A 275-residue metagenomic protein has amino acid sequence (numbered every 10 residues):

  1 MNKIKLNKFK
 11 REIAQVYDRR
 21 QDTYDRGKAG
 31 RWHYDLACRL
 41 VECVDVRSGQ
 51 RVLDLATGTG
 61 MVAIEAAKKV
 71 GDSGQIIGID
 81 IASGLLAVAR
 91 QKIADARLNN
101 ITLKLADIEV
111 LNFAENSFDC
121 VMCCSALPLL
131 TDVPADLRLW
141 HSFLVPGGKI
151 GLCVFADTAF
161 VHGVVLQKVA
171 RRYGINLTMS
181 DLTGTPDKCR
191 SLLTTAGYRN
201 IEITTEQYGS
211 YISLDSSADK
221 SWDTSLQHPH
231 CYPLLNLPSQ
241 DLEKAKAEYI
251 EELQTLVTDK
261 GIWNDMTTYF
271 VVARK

Functional and structural regions predicted by a protein language model:
N2-Q50, M61-E65, L85-V88, A96 (+3 more regions): Conserved class I S-adenosyl-L-methionine
K3-K8, W32, T59-M61, L182-K275: Conserved Class I S-adenosyl-L-methionine
R51-L55, T59-L111: Class I SAM-dependent methyltransferase SAM/SAH-binding core
E109-V121: A short acidic, Gly/Pro-enriched loop at the edge of an enzyme's catalytic core that lines a small-molecule cofactor
D119-P134, A156: A short SAM/SAH-binding and catalytic strip from SAM-dependent methyltransferases
P134-K149: A short glycine-rich, Lys/Arg-flanked "PGG" loop and its adjoining helix->strand segment in the class I
G151-N176: Conserved class I S-adenosyl-L-methionine
